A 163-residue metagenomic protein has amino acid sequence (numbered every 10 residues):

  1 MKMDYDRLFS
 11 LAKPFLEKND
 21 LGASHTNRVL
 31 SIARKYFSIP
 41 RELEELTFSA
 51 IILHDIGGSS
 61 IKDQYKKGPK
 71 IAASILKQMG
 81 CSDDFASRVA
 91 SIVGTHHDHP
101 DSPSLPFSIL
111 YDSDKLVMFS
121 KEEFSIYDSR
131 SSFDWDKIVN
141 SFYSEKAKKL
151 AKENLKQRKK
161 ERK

Functional and structural regions predicted by a protein language model:
K2-R7, K13-R41, L53, C81 (+1 more regions): Divalent metal-dependent phosphate-bond-processing catalytic cores, especially two-metal-ion Mg2+/Mn2+ enzymes that act
N19, G58-K62, M79: Short, surface-exposed loop/turn motifs that are enriched in glycine and acidic residues and include a nearby proline
V29-L30, Q64-M79: An active-site-proximal "capping" alpha-helix that borders the catalytic cofactor pocket
E42-Q64, G68, V89-H97, D114: His-Asp-centered metal-binding catalytic motifs of divalent-metal-dependent phosphohydrolases/nucleases
